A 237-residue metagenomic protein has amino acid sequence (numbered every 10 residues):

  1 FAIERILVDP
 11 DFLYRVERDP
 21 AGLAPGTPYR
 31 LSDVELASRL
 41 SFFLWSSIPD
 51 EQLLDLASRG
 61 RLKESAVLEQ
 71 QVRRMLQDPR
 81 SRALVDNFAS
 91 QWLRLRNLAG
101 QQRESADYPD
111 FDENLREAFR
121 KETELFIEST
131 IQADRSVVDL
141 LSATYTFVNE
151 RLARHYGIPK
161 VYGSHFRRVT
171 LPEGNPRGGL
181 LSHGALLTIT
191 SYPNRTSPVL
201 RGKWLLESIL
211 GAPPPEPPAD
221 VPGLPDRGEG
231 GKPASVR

Functional and structural regions predicted by a protein language model:
F1-R237: Active-site substrate-binding loop specific to GH73 endo-beta-N-acetylglucosaminidase modules in bacterial autolysins
